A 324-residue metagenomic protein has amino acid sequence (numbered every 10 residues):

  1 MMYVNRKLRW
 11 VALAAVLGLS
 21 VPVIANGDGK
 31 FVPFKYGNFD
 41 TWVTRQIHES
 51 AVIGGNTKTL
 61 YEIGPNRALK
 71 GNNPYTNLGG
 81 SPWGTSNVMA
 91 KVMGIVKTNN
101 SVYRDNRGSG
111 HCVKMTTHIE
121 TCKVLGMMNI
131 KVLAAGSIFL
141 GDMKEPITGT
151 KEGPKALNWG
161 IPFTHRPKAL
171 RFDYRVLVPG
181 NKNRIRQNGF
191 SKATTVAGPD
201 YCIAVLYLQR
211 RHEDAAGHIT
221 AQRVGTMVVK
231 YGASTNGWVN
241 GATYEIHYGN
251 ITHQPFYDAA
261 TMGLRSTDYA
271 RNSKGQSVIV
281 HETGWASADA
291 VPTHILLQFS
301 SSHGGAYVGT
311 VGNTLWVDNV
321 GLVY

Functional and structural regions predicted by a protein language model:
M1-P33: Bacterial Sec-dependent N-terminal signal peptides
V4-K7, P65, D173: Intrinsically disordered, low-complexity sequence elements enriched in Ser/Thr/Gly/Pro
N26-R166, A197-G249, A260-V323: Aromatic (Trp/Tyr/Phe) and Gly/Pro-enriched flexible surface segments
R166-V176: A short beta-strand element within beta-rich, extracytoplasmic domains of secreted/secretory-pathway proteins
V176-N183, T194-P199, A306: Extended, low-complexity, turn-rich repeat/linker tracts enriched in Gly/Pro/Ser/Thr and Asp/Glu that occur
P179-R186, D214-A216: Short, solvent-exposed secondary-structure capping/transition elements
K182, I251-A259: Substrate-binding/catalytic groove segments of enzymes that remodel or degrade extracellular structural polymers
N188-T194: Short, conserved, GDST-rich strand-edge loop motifs in beta-rich repeat architectures
